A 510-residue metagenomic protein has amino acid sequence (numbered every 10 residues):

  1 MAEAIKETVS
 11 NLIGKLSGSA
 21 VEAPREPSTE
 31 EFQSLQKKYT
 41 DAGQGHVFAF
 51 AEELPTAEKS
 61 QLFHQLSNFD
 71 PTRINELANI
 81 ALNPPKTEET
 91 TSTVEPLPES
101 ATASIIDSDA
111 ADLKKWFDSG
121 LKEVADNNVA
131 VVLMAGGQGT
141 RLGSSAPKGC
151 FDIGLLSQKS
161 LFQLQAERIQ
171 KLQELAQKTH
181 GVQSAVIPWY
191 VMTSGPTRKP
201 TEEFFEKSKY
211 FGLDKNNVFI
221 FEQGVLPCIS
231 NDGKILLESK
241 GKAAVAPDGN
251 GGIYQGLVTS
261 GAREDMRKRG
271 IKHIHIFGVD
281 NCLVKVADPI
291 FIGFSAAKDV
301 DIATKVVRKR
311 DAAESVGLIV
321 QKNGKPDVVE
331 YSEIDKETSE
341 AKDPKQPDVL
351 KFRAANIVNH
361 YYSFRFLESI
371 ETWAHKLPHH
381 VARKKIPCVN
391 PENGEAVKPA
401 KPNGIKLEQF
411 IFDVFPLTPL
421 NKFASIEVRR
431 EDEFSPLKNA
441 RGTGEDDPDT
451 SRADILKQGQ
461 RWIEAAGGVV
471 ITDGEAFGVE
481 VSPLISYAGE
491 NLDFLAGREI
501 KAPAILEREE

Functional and structural regions predicted by a protein language model:
A2-A20: Composition-driven recognition of long, low-complexity, acid-poor segments enriched in small hydrophobic and small
A23-N216, P227, E238-E264, A287 (+3 more regions): N-terminal glycine-rich phosphate-binding loop and ensuing alpha1 helix
V131-L133, V191, I220, I276 (+2 more regions): Structural beta-sheet core signal
V132-G136, Q223, V428-R430: Short loop/turn segments at strand-loop or loop-helix junctions that form parts of catalytic or ligand-binding pockets
G136, V279, Y362: Single, functionally critical "micro-switch" positions that shape active/binding sites and transmembrane helices
P188-W189, N217, D301, K422: Residues at the starts of beta-strands that form the adenosine-phosphate
Y210, K215-E314: Conserved beta-loop-beta/alpha segment of the NTase-like Rossmann-fold superfamily that binds/positions NTPs
G270-H275, L283-A287, I292-G474: Catalytic core of tubulin tyrosine ligase-like
